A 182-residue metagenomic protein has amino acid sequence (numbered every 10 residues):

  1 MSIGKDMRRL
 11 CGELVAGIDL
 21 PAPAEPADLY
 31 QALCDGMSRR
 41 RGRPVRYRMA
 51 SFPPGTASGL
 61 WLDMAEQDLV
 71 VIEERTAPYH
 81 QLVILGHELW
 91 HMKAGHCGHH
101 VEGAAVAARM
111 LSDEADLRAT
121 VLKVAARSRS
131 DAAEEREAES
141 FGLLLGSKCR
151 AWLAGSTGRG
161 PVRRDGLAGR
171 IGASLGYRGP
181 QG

Functional and structural regions predicted by a protein language model:
S2-L33, M37, H99-G182: Metalloprotease/metallohydrolase-associated module, dominated by Zn2+-dependent proteases
P26, Y30, P78, L82-G86: Hydrophobic alpha-helical segments and helix-packing faces
M37-R40, R46-E66: Catalytic zinc-binding patch centered on the HExxH motif and its immediate surroundings that defines zinc-dependent
G42, H91-E102: Short helix-capping and hinge/turn segments at secondary-structure transitions, especially at repeat and domain
P54, T76-P78, W90-H91: A short acidic, glycine/proline-enriched capping/turn motif at secondary-structure boundaries, especially helix N-cap
M64-V83: Short pre-active-site segment immediately N-terminal to the catalytic Zn-binding motif
V83-H96, A138: Active-site recognition of the HExxH zinc-binding catalytic motif
